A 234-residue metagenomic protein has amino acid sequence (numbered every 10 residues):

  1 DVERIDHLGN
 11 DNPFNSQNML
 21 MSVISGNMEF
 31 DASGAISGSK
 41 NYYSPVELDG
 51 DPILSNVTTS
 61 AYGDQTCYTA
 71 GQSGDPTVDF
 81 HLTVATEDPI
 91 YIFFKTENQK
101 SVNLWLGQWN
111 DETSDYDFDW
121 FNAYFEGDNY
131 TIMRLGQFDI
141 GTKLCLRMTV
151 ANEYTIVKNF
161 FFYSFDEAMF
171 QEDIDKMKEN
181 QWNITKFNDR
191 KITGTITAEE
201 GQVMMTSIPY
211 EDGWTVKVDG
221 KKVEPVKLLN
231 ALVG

Functional and structural regions predicted by a protein language model:
D1-G234: Active-site-proximal, structured, solvent-exposed surfaces of multi-pass membrane proteins that position macromolecular
